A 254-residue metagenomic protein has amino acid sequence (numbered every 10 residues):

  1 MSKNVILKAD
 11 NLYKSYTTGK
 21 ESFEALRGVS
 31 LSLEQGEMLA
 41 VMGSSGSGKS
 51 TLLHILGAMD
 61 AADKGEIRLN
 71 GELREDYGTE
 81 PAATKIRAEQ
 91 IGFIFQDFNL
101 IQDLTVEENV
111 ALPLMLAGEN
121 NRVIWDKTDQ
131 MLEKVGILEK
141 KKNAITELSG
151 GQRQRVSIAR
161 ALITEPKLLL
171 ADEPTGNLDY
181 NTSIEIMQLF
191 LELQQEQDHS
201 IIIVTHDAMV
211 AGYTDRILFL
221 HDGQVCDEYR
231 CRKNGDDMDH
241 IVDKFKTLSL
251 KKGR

Functional and structural regions predicted by a protein language model:
K20, R74-G92, M238-D239: ABC ATPase NBD coupling module
G57: Helix-to-loop junction immediately C-terminal to a conserved catalytic motif
G65-E75: Conserved ABC transporter NBD signature motif
L104-L112: Short coil-to-helix segment of the ABC ATPase nucleotide-binding domain corresponding to the Q-loop/switch region
A144-L148, Q152-Q154: Conserved ABC ATPase signature
I163-K167: A short, proline-enriched helix->beta-strand linker immediately N-terminal to the Walker B motif in ABC-type P-loop
L169-D172: Catalytic Walker B motif of ABC-type/P-loop ATPase nucleotide-binding domains
